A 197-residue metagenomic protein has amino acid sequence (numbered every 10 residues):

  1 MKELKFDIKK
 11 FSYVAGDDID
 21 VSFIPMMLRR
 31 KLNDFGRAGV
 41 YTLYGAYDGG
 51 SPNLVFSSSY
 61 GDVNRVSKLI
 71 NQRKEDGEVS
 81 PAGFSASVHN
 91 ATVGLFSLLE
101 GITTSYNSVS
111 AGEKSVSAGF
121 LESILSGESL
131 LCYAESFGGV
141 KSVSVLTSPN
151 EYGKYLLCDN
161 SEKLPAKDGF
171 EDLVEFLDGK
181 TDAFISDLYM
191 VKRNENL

Functional and structural regions predicted by a protein language model:
M1-L197: Conserved "HGTGT" condensation-loop signature of ketosynthase/thiolase-family condensing enzymes that catalyze
